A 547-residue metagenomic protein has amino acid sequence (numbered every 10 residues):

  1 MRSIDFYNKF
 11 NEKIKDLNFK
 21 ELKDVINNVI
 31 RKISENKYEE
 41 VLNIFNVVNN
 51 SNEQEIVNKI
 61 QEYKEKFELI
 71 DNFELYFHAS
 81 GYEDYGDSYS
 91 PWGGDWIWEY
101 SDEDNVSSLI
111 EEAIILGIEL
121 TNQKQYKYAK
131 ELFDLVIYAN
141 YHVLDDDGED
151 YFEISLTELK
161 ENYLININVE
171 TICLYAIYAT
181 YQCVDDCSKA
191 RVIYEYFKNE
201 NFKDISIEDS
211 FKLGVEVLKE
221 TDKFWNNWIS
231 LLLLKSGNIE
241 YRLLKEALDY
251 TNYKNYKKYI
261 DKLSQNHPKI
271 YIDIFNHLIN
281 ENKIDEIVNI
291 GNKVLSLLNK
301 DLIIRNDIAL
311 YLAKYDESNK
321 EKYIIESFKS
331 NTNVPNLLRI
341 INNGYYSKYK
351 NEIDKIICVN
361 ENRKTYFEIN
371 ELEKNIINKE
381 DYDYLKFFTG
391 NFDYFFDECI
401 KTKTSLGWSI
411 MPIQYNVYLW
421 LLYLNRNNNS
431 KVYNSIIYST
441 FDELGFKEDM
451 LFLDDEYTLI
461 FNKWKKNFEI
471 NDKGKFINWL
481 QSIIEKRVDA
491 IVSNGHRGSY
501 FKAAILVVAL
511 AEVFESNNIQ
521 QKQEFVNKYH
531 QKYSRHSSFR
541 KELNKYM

Functional and structural regions predicted by a protein language model:
M1-M547: Eukaryote-biased, non-catalytic alpha-solenoid scaffold regions
